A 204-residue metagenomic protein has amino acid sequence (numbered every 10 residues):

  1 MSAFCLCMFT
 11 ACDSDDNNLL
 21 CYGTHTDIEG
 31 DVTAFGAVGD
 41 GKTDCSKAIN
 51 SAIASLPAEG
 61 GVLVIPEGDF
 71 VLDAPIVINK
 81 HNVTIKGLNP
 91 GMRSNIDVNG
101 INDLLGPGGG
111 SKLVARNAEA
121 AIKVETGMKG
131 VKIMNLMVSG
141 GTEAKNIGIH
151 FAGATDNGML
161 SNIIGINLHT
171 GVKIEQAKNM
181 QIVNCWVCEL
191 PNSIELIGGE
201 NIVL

Functional and structural regions predicted by a protein language model:
M1-L6: Sec-dependent N-terminal signal peptides
M8-A11: C-terminal motif of bacterial Sec signal peptides marking the signal peptidase cleavage site
D13-D15: Bacterial signal peptide processing site
N17-A48: Right-handed parallel beta-helix/beta-solenoid
D27, G60, E67, D73 (+10 more regions): Surface-exposed or flexible loop/turn and strand-edge residues in extracellular/cell-surface modules
N50-I53, P57-D103, G110-A118, V138: N-terminal extracellular ligand-recognition/capping segment immediately after the signal peptide
G61, D73-P75, P90, S94-V98 (+4 more regions): Short glycine/acidic-rich loop motifs that flank beta-strands on beta-rich extracellular proteins
N82-L88, K129-G140, D156-H169, K178-N192 (+1 more regions): Right-handed parallel beta-helix
